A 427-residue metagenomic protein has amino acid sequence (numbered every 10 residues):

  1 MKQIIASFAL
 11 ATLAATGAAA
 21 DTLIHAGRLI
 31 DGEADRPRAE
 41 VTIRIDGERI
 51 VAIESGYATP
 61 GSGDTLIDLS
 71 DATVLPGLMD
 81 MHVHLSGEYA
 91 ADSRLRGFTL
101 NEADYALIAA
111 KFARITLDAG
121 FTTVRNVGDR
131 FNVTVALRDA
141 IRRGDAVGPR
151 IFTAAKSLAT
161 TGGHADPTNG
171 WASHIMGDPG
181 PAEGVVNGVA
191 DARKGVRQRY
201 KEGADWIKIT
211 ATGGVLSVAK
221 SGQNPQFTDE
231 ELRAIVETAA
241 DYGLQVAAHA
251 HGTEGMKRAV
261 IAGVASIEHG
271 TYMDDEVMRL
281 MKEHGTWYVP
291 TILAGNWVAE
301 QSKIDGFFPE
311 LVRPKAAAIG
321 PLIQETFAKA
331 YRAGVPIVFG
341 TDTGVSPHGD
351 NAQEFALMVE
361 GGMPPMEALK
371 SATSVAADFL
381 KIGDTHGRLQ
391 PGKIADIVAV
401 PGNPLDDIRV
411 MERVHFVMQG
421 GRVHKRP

Functional and structural regions predicted by a protein language model:
A6-A15: Bacterial N-terminal signal peptides
L29, E33-L75: Histidine-rich, glycine-flanked metal-binding segment
A72-D145, T161-T168, E230, E254 (+1 more regions): Metal-associated gating/positioning segment near the N- to mid-region
S86-D104, R114-L117, T161-P181, V215-D229 (+1 more regions): Active-site gating loops and adjacent loop-to-helix segments of metal-dependent hydrolytic enzymes
Y89-D92, T134, G163-H164, S217-A219 (+6 more regions): Histidine/acidic-residue-rich catalytic or RNA/ligand-binding cores of hydrolases and nuclease-related proteins
G97, D241-Q245, E310-L311, A317-N403: His/Asp/Glu-enriched, well-ordered alpha-helical/loop segment that forms or immediately abuts the divalent-metal
I108-T134, V147-S157, A204-S217, Q245 (+2 more regions): Divalent metal-dependent hydrolysis catalytic cores, especially in the metallo-beta-lactamase
D139, R143-S157, Q223-A248, V289-P290: Alpha-helix-loop-beta-strand connector modules within alpha/beta enzyme cores
